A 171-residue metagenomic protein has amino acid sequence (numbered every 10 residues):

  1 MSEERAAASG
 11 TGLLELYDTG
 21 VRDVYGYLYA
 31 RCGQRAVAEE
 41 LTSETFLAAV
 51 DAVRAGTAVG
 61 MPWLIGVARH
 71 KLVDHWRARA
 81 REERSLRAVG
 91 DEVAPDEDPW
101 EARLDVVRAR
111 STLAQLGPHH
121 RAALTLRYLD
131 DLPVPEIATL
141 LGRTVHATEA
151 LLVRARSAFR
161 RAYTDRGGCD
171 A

Functional and structural regions predicted by a protein language model:
M1-G26, A36, A55: A short, charge-rich alpha-helical start-of-domain segment used by transcription regulators
R5-A7, S43-G60, A78-A80: Sigma70-family region 2
V24, L28, A38-A49, V67 (+3 more regions): Short, small-hydrophobic-rich alpha-helical interface motif
A55, V59, I65-A88, A102 (+2 more regions): Arg/Lys-rich amphipathic alpha helix in sigma70-family domain 2
R69, L141-D165: DNA-recognition helix of helix-turn-helix
D74, E82-V106, R110, P133: Internal acidic/polar
R103, L113-R121: Short helix-coil-helix linker/hinge
A123-R127: A short pre-motif secondary-structure segment
